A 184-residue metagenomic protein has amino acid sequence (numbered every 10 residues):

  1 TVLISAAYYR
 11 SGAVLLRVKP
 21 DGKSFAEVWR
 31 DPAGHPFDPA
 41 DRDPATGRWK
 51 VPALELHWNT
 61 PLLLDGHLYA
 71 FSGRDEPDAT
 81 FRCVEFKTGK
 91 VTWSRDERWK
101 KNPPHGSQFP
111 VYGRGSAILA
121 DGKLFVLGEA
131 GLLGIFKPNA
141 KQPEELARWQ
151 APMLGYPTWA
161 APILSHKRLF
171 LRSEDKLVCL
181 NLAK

Functional and structural regions predicted by a protein language model:
T1-K184: Noncatalytic, solvent-exposed loop/strand surfaces of beta-propeller-type extracellular/periplasmic domains
